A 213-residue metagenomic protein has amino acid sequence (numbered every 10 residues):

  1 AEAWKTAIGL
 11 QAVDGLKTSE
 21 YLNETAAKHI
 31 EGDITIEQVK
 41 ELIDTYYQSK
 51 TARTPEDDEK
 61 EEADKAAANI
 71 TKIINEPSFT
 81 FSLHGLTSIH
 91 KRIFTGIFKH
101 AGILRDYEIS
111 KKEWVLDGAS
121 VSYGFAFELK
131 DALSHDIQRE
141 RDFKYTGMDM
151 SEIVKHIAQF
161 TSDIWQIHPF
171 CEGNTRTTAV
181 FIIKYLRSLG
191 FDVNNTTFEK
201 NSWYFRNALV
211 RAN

Functional and structural regions predicted by a protein language model:
A1-N213: FIC/Doc superfamily catalytic core
